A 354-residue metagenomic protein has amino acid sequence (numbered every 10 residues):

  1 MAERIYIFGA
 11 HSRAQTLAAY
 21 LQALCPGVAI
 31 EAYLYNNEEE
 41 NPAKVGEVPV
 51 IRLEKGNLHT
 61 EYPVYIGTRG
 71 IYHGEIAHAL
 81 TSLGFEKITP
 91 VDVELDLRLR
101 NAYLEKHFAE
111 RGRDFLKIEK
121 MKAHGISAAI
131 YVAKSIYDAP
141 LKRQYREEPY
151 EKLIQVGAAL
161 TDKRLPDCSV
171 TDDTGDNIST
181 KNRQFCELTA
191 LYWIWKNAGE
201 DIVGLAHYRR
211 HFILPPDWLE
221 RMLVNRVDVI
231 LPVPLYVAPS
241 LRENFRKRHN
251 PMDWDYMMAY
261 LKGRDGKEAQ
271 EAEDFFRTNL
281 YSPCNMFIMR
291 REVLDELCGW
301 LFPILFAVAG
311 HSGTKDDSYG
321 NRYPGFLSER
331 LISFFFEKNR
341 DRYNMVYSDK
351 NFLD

Functional and structural regions predicted by a protein language model:
M1-R4, E61, K122-A129: A short, charged/proline- and glycine-enriched loop that marks the coil->beta-strand transition at the N-terminal
A2-L21: Glycine-rich adenosine-cofactor-binding loop
I5-G9, Y65, R210, N285-M286: A residue-level structural signature of the nucleotidyltransferase/glycosyltransferase Rossmann-like core
A14-L17, Y72-A77, D138-A139, L191 (+1 more regions): Short, well-ordered alpha-helical microsegments
T16, P49-G56, S328-F335: A short, acidic, amphipathic alpha-helical segment used as a generic capping/interface helix at domain edges
E31-N36: Short internal beta-strands
E38-R113: Phosphate-bearing ligand-interacting subdomains that bind or position ATP/ADP/UDP/GDP/NAD(P) or nucleotide-linked
E105-D354: ER/Golgi luminal nucleotide-sugar-dependent glycosyltransferases, focusing on the catalytic module
